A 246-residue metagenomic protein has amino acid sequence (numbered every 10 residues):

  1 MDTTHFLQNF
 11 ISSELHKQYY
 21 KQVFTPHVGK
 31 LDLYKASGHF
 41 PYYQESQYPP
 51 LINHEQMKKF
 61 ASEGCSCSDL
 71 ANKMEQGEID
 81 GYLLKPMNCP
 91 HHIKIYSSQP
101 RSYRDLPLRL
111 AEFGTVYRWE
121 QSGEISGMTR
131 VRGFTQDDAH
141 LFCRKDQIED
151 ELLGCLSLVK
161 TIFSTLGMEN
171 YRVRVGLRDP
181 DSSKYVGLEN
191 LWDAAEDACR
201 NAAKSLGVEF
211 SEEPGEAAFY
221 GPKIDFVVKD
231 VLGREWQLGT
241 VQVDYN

Functional and structural regions predicted by a protein language model:
M1-N246: NTP/phosphate- and nucleic-acid-binding module
